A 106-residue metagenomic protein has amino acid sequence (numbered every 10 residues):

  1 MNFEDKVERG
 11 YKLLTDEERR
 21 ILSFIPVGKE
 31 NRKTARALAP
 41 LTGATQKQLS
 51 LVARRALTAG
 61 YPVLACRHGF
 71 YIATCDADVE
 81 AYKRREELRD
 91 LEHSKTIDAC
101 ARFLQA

Functional and structural regions predicted by a protein language model:
M1-I21: Short alpha-helical segments that sit at the start of domains
L14-T15, N31-R32, Q46, V63: Alpha-helix N-cap/helix-initiation sites
R20-G28: Short amphipathic alpha-helical elements of helix-turn-helix/winged-helix folds
K29-L41: Short acidic, hydrophobic short linear motifs in intrinsically disordered regions
G43-R55: Short amphipathic alpha-helical interaction segments
L57-R67: A short, conserved structural fragment
C66-C75: Minor-groove-contacting beta-hairpin "wing" of winged helix-turn-helix DNA-binding domains
A81-A106: Long, low-complexity, charge-rich intrinsically disordered regions
